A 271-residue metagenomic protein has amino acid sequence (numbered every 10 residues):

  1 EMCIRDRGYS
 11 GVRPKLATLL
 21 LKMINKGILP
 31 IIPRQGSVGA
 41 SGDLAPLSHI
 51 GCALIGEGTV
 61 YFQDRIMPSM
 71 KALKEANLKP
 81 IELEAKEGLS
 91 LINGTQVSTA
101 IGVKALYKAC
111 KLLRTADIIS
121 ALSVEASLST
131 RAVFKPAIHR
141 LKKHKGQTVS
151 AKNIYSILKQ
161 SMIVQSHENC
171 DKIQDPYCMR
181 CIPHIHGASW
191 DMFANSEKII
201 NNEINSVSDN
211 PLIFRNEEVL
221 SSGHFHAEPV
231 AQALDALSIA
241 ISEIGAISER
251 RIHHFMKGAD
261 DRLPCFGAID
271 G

Functional and structural regions predicted by a protein language model:
M2-I4: Short, small-residue-biased leader/transition segments that mark boundaries at the very start of proteins
Y9-Q35: FAD-binding glycine-rich core of flavoenzymes that anchor FAD
G27-I31, K74-L83, F214-S221, D261-A268: Glycine/charged-rich beta-loop-alpha catalytic/anionic-binding loops adjacent to active sites
L29-I50, G223-A231: Glycine/serine-rich anion-binding loops at beta->alpha junctions that coordinate negatively charged ligand groups
P46-N153, K159: Mobile "lid/hinge" segments at catalytic clefts and subdomain interfaces of large enzymes
V124-A246: Accessory "access/gating" subregions that flank catalytic or transport cores
E228-G271: C-terminal catalytic subdomain
